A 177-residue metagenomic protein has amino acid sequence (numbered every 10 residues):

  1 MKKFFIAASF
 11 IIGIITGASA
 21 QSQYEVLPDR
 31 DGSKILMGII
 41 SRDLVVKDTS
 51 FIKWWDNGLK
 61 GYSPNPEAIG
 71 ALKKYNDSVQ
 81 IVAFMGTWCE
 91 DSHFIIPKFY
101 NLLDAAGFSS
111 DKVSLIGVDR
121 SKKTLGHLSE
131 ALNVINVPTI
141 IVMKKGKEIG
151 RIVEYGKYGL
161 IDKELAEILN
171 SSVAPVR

Functional and structural regions predicted by a protein language model:
M1-Y24: Bacterial Sec-dependent N-terminal signal peptides
S19-Y75, A166-R177: Non-globular targeting/processing and membrane-anchoring segments
K73-I81, K98-L115: Conserved helix-turn-beta segment immediately C-terminal to the redox Cys motif in thioredoxin-like folds
A83-T87, S110-T124: Thiol-based oxidoreductase modules, predominantly thioredoxin-like and allied folds used for disulfide exchange
T87-I95: Conserved redox-active cysteine motifs that mediate thiol-disulfide chemistry, especially di-cysteine Cys-X(1-2)-Cys
L132-M143: Structural micro-motif
V142-V176: Non-catalytic, surface beta->alpha helical segment in thiol-disulfide oxidoreductase systems
